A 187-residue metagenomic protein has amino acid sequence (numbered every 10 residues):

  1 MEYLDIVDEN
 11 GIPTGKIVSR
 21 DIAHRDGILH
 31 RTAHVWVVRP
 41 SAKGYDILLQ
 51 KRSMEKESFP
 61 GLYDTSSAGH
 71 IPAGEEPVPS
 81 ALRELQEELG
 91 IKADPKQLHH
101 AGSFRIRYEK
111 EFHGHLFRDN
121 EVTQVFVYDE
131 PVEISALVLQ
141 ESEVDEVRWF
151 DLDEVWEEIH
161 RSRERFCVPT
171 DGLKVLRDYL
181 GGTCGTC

Functional and structural regions predicted by a protein language model:
M1-K43: Acidic, metal-coordinating catalytic segment for phosphate/diphosphate chemistry, firing primarily on the Nudix
D21, G61-Y63, S67, A73 (+1 more regions): Nudix hydrolase/Nudix homology domain
I22-T32, K43-R83, E87: Conserved Nudix-box catalytic region and its N-terminal flanking loop in Nudix hydrolases and closely related
V38-Y45, M54-K56, I106, V132: Short, charged/polar surface micro-motifs in flexible loops or helix N-caps
K92-S103: A short coil-to-beta-strand element that immediately follows conserved catalytic motifs
